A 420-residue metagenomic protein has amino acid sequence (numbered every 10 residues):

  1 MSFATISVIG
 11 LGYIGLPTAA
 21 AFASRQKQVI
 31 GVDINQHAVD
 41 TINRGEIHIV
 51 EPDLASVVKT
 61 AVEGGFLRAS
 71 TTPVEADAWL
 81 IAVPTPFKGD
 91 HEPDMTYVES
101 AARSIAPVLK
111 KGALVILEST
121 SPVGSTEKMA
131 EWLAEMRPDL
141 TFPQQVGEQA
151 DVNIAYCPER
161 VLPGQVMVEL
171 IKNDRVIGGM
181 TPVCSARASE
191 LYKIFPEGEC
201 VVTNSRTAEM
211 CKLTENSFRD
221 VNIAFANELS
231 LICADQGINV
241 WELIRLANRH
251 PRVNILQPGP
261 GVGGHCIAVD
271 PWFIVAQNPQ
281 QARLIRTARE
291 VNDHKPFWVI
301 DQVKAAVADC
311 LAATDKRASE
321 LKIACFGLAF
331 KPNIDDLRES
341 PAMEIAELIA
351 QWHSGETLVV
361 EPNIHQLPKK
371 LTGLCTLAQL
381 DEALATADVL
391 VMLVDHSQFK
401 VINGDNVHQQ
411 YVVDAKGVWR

Functional and structural regions predicted by a protein language model:
M1-R420: Structural/interface elements that position substrates and couple domains in central-metabolism enzymes
